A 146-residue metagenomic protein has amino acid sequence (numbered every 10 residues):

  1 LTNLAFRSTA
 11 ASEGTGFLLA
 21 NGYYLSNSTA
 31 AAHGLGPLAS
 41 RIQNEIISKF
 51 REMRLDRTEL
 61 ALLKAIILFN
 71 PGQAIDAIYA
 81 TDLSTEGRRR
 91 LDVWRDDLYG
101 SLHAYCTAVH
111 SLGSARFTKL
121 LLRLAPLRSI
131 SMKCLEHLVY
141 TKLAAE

Functional and structural regions predicted by a protein language model:
L1-E146: Nuclear receptor C-terminal ligand-binding domain
